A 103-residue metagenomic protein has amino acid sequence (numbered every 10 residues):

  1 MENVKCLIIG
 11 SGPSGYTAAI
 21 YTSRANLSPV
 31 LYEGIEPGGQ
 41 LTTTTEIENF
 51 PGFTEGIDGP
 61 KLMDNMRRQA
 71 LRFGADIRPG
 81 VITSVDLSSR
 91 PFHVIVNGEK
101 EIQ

Functional and structural regions predicted by a protein language model:
E2-V4, V96-Q103: Core beta-strand elements of the Rossmann-like FAD/NAD(P) dinucleotide-binding domain in flavoenzyme oxidoreductases
V4-F73: Beta1-alpha1 glycine-rich phosphate/pyrophosphate-binding loop at the start of Rossmann-like nucleotide-binding domains
E33, G39, S84, E99-K100: Short secondary-structure boundary/capping segments
T45-I47, F92-I95: Short low-complexity, flexible loop/linker segments enriched in glycine and/or proline with clustered acidic
A70, I82, I95: A cross-family phosphate/adenosyl-ligand binding-site feature
R78-F92: A conserved short coil-to-beta-strand element within the FAD-binding core of flavoproteins
